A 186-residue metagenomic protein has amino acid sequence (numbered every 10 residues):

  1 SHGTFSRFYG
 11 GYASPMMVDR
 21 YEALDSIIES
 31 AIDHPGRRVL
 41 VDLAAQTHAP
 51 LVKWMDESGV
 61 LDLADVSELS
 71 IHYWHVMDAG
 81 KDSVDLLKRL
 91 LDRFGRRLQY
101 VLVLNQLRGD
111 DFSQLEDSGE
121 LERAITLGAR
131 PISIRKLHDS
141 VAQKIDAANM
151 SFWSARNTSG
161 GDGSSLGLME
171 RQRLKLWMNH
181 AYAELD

Functional and structural regions predicted by a protein language model:
S1-L51: Nucleotide-state-sensitive switch-loop elements of NTP-binding domains
T4, A23-S26, P50, G59-V60 (+3 more regions): Exposed alpha-helical structural elements
P15, W74-H75, M169: Conserved short-loop catalytic and cofactor-binding motifs
S30, W54, R93, A124 (+2 more regions): Residues that form generic nucleotide/phosphate-binding pockets
A44-H48, A64, A155-D162: Generic detector of solvent-exposed, compositionally biased contiguous segments
Q46-I145: Conserved catalytic-core segment of NTP-binding enzymes
D146-D186: NTP-binding/hydrolysis catalytic cores, primarily Walker-type P-loop NTPases
